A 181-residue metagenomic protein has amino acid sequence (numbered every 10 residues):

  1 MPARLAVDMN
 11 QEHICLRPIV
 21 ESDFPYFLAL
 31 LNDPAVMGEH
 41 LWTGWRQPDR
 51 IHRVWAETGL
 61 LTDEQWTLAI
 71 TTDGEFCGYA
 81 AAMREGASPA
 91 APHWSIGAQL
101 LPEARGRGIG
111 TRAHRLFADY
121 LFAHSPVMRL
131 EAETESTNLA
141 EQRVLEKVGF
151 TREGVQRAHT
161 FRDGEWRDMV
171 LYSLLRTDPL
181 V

Functional and structural regions predicted by a protein language model:
M1-P34, T67-V181: Acyl-donor (CoA/ACP) binding surface of acyl/acetyltransferases
A35-A56: Conserved GNAT-fold acetyl-CoA-binding loop/helix
A56-A69: A short helix-loop-beta-strand connector motif used in the catalytic cores of GNAT acetyltransferases and, in some
